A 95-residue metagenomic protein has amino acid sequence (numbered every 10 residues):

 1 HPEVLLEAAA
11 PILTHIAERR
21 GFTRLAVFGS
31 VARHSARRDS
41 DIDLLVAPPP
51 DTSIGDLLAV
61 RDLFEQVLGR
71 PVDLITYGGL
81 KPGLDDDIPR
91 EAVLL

Functional and structural regions predicted by a protein language model:
H1-R24, A32-R38, P48-L95: Catalytic core of pol beta-like nucleotidyltransferases
V27: Conserved histidines in hydrophobic membrane contexts and catalytic metal-binding motifs
D43-V46: Short beta-strand->loop micro-motif that forms the acidic, two-metal-ion catalytic signature in nucleotide-processing
